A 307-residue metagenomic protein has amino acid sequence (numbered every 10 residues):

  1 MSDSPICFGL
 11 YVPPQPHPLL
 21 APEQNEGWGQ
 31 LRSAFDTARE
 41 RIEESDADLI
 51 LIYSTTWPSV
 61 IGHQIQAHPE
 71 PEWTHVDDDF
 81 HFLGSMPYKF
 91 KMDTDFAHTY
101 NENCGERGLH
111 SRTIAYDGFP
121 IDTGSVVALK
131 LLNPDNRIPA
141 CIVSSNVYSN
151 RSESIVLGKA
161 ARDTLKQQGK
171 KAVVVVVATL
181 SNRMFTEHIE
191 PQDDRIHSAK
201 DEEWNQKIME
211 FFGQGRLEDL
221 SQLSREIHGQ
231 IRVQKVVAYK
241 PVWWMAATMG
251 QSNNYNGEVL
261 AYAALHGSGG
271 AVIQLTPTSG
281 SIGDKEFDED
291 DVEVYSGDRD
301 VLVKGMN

Functional and structural regions predicted by a protein language model:
M1-D48, S59-V156, E187-N307: Flexible, D/E/H-enriched segments
L10, D48-S54, K170-L180: Beta-strand elements within well-structured catalytic alpha/beta cores of enzymes that handle phosphate/sulfate esters
K159-Q167, A172: Non-transmembrane, aqueous-exposed alpha-helical and coiled segments at domain scale
V177-I189: A structural signal for small-residue-enriched, beta-sheet-centric alpha/beta enzyme cores and oligomeric scaffold folds
